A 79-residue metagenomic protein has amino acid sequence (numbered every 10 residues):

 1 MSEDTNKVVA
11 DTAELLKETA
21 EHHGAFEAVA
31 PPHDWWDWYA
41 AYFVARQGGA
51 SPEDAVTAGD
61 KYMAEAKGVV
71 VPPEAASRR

Functional and structural regions predicted by a protein language model:
M1-R79: Eukaryotic low-complexity, intrinsically disordered regulatory segments enriched in serine, proline and acidic residues
